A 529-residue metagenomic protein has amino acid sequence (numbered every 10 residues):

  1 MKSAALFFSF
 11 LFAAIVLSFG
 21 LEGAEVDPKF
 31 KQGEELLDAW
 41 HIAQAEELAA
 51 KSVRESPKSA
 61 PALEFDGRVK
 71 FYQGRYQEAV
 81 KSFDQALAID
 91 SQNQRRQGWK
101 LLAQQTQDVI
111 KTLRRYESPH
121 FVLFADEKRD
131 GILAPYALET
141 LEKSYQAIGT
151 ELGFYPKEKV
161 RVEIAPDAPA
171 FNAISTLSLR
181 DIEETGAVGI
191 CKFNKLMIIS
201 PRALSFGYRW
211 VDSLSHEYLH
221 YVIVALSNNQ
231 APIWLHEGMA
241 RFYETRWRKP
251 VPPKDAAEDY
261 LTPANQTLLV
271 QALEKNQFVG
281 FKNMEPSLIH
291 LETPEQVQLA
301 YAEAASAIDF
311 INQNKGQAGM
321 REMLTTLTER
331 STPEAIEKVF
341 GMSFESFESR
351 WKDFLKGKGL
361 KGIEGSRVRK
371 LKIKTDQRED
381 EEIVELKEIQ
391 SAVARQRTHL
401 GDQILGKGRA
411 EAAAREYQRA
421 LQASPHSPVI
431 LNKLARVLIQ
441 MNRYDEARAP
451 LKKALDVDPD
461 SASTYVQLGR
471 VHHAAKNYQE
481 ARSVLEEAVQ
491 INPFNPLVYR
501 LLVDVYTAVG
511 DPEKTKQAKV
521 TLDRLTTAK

Functional and structural regions predicted by a protein language model:
E25-D27, A60-P61, Q94, A394 (+3 more regions): Helix-start (N-cap) detector for alpha-helical repeat units in TPR-like alpha-solenoids, especially tetratricopeptide
D38-A39, Y72, T106, G406 (+3 more regions): Register position in tetratricopeptide repeats
A43, Y72, Q77, V251-V297 (+1 more regions): Amphipathic alpha-helical substructures
E55, I89, A423, V457 (+2 more regions): Structural marker of alpha-solenoid helical repeat scaffolds
I110-H236, Y243-P253, P263, V270 (+5 more regions): Juxtacatalytic substrate-recognition/specificity segment
